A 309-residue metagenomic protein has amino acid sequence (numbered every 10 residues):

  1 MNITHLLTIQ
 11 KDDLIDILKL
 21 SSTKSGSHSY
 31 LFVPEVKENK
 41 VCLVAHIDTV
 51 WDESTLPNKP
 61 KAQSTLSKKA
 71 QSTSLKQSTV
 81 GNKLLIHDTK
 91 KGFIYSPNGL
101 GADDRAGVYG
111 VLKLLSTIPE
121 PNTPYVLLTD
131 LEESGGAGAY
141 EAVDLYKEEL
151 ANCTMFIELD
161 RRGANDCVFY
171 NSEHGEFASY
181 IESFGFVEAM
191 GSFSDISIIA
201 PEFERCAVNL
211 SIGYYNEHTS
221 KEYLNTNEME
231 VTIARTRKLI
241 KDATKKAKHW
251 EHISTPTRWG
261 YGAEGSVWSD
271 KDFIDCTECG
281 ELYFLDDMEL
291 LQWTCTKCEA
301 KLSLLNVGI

Functional and structural regions predicted by a protein language model:
M1-C42: A non-catalytic alpha/beta surface segment that caps or lines the substrate-entry region of metallo-dependent hydrolase
K37-T123, G135: Active-site metal-coordination/substrate-binding segment of hydrolases, especially metallo-dependent peptidases
N98-I181, E188: Acidic/histidine-rich catalytic neighborhood of metal-dependent amide-processing enzymes
V187-T232: Zn-dependent metallopeptidase/amidohydrolase metal-coordination segment
N216-I274, G280: His/Asp/Glu-rich mid-to-C-terminal helical/loop segments that flank catalytic regions of hydrolases
T277-E278, T296-K297: Short, cysteine/histidine-rich loop/knuckle motifs that typically chelate Zn2+
G280-Y283, L302: Cys/His-rich microdomains that often coordinate metals
L285-T294: Short linker/helix segments within small regulatory modules
